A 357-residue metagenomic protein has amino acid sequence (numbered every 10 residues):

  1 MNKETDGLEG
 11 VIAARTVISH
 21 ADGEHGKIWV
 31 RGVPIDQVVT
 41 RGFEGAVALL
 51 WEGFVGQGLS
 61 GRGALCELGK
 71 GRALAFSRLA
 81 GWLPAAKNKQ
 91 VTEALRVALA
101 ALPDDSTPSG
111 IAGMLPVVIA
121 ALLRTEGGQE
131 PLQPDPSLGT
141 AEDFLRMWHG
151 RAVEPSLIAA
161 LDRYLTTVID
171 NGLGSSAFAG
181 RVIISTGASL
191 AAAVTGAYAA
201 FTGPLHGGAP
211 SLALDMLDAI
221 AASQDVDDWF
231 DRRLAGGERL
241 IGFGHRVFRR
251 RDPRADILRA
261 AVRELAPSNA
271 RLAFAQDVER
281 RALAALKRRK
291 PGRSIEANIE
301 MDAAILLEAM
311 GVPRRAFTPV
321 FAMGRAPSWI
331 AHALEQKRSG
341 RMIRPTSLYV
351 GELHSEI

Functional and structural regions predicted by a protein language model:
M1-I357: Hydrophobic alpha-helical bundle cores within soluble ligand-binding/oligomerization subdomains
